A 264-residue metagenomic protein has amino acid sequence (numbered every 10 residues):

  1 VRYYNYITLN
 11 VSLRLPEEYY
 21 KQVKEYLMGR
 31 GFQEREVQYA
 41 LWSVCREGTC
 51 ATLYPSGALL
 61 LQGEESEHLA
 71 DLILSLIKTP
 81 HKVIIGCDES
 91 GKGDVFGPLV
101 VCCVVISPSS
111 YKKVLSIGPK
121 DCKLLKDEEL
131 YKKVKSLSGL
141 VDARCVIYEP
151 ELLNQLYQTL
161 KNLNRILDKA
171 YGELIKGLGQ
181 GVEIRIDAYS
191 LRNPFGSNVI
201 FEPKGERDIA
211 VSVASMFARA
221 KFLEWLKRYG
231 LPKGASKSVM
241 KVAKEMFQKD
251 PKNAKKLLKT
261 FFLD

Functional and structural regions predicted by a protein language model:
R2-I85, E89-D264: RNase H-like, Mg2+-dependent phosphodiesterase core, and more generally RNA phosphate-backbone-engaging helix-loop
